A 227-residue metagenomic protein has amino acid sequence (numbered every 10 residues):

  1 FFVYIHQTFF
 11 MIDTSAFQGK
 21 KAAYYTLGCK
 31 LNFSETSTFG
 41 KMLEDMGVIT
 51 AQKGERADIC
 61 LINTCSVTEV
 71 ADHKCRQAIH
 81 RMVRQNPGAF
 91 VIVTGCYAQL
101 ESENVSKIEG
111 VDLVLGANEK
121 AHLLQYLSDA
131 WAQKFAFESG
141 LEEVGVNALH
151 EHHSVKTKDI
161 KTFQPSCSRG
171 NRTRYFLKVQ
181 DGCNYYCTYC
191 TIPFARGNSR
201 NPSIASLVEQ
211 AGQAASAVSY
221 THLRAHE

Functional and structural regions predicted by a protein language model:
F1-F10: Short, Lys/Arg-enriched N-terminal segments with co-localized hydrophobic residues within the first ~10-30 amino acids
M11-L223: Proteins enriched for Cys/Gly/acidic motifs involved in redox and nucleic-acid/cofactor modification
A225-E227: A short, hydrophobic C-terminal helix/tail in secreted or cell-surface proteins
